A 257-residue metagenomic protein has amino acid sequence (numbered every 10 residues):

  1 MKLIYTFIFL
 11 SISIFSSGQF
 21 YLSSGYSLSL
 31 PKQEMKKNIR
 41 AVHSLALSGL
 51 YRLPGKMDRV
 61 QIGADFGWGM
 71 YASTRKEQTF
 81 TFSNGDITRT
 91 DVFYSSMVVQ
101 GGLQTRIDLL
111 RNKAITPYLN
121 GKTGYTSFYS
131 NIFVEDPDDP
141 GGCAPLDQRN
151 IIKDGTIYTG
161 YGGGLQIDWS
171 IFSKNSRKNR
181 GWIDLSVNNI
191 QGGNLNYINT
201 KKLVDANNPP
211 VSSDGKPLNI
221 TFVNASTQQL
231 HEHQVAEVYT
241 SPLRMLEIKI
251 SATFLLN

Functional and structural regions predicted by a protein language model:
G18-L22, K56-I62, K113-L119, I157 (+2 more regions): Outer-envelope beta-barrel architecture signal
G18-Q61, Q228-L230, T240-N257: Short glycine/proline- and aromatic-enriched beta-strand/turn motifs that initiate or cap beta-hairpins
L22-Y26, I62-F66, L103, P117-T123 (+3 more regions): Membrane-embedded beta-strand positions of outer-membrane beta-barrel proteins
Y26-K32, F66-T74, T123-N131, I167-W169 (+2 more regions): Transmembrane beta-strands of outer-membrane beta-barrel pores
L30-K32, G49-G55, L103-R111, L165-N175 (+1 more regions): Outer-membrane beta-barrel proteins
I39-L45, S95-G101, I115, K153-Y161 (+2 more regions): Residues that define the transmembrane beta-barrel architecture of outer-membrane proteins
Y51-A144, D154-T159: Gram-negative (and chloroplast) outer-membrane scaffold detector with strong preference for beta-barrel transmembrane
Q166-N257: Predominantly the C-terminal beta-signal and adjacent terminal strand-loop region of outer-membrane beta-barrel
